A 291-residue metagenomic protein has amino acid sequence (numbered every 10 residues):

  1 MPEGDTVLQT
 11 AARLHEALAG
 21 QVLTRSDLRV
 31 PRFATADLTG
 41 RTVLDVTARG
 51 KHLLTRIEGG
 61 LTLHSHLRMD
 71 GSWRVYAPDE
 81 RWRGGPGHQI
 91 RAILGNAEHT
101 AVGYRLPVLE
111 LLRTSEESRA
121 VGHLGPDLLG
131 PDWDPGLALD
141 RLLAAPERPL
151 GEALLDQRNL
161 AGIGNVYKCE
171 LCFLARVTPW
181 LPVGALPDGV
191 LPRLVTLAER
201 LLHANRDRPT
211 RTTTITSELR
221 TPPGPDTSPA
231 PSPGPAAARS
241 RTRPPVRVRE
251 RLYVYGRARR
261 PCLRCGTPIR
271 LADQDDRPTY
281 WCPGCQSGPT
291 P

Functional and structural regions predicted by a protein language model:
M1-L124, P283-P291: Acidic, proline/glycine-enriched N-terminal capping motif
V22-D37, T47, R81, L142-P291: Basic, nucleic-acid-binding surfaces and adjacent catalytic neighborhoods in DNA/RNA-processing proteins
L63-R176, P182, G189, L194: Phosphate/anion-contacting hairpin/loop surfaces
